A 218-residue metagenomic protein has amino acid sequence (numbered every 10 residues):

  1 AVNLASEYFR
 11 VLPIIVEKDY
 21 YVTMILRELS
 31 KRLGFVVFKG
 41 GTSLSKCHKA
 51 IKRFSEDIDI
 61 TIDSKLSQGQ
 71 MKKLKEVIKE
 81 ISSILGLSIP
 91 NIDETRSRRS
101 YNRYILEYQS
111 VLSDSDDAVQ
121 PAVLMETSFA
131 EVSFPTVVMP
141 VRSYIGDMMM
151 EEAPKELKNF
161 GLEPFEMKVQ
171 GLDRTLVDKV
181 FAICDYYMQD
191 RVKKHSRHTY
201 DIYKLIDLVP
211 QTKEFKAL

Functional and structural regions predicted by a protein language model:
A1-V37, L74-I81: Helical scaffold of the NTase/Pol beta-like nucleotidyltransferase catalytic core
V2-E7, P13-I14, D19-T23, P90-A217: Catalytic cores of NTP-dependent nucleotidyl/adenyl transfer enzymes across multiple folds
L4-V11, I58-S67: Glycine-/proline-rich flexible loop or hinge segments
S30-I58, D63-S64: Active-site nucleotide-donor binding segment shared across nucleotidyl transfer reactions
R32, I84-S88, V209: Solvent-exposed amphipathic alpha-helical surface segments
H48-I51, Q70-L74, V137: Short, conserved acidic/polar surface loops in the N-terminal third of protein domains
A50, L66, D207-P210: Hydrophobic alpha-helical membrane-insertion segments
I62-T95: Metal-dependent nucleotidyltransferase catalytic core
